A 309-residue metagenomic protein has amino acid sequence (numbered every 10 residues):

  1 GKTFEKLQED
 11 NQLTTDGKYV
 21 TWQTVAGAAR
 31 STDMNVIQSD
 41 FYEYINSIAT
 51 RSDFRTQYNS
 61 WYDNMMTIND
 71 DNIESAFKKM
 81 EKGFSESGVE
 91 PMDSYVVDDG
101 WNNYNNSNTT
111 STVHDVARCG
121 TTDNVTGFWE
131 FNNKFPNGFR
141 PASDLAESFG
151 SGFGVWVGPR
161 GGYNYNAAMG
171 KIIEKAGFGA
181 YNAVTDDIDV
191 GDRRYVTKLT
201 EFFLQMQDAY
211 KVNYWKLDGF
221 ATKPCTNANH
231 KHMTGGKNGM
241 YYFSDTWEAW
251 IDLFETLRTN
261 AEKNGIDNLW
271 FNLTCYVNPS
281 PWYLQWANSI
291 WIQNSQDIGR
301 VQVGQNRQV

Functional and structural regions predicted by a protein language model:
G1-G154, G158-G170: Conserved structural scaffold segments of CAZyme catalytic domains across common CAZy folds
S94-V309: Aromatic- and carboxylate-enriched substrate-binding clefts and catalytic-loop regions of carbohydrate-active enzymes
